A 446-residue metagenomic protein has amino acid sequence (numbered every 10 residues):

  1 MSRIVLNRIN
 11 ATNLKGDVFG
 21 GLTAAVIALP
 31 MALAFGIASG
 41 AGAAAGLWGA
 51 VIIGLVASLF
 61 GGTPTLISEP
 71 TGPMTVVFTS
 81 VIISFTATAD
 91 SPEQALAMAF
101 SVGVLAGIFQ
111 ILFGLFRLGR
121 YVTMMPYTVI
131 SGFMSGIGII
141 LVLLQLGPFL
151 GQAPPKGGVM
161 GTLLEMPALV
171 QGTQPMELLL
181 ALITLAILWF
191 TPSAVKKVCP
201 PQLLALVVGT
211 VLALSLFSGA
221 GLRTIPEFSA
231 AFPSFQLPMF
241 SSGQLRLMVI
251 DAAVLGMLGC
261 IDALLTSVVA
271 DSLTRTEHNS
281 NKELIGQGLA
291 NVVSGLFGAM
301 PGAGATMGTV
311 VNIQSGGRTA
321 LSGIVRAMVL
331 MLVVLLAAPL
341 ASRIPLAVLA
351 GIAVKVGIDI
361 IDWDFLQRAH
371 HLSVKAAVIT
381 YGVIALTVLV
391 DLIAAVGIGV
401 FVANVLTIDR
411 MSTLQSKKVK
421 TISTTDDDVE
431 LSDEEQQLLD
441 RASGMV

Functional and structural regions predicted by a protein language model:
M1-K418, T425: Transmembrane helical cores of multi-pass ion-transport proteins
V419, S423-V446: Structured cytosolic domains appended to multi-pass membrane proteins
